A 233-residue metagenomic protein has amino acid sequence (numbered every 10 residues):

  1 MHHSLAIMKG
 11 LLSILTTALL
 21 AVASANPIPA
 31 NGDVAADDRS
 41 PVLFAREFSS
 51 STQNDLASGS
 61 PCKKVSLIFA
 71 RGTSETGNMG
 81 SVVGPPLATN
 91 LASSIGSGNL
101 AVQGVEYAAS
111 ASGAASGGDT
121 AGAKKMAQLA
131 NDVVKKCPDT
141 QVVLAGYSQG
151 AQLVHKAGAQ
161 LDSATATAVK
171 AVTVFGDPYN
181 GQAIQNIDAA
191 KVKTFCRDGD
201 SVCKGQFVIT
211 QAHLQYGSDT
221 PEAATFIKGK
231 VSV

Functional and structural regions predicted by a protein language model:
M1-V42, V233: Fungal secretory targeting signals
E47-D139, R197-T220, F226-V233: Active-site catalytic motif of lipid deacylating hydrolases and related acyltransferases
S66, Q141-V143, A171: Structural motif
L144-G150, V154: Gly/Ala-rich beta-loop-alpha elbow adjacent to hydrolase catalytic centers
A157-A168: Conserved hydrolase catalytic core segment
A171-G181, R197-G199: Active-site nucleophile loop of the alpha/beta-hydrolase fold
Q185, A189-S201: Surface-exposed loop and adjacent secondary-structure segments within mature catalytic domains
